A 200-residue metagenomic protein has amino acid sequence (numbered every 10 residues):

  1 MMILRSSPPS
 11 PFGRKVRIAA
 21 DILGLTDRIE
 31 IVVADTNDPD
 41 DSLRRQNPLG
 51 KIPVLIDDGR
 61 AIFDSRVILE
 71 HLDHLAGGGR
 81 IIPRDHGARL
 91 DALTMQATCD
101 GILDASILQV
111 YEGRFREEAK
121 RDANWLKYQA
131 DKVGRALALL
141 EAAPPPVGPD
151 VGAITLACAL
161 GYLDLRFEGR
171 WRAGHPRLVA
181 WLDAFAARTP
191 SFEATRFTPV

Functional and structural regions predicted by a protein language model:
M1-A123: GST-like domain detector, emphasizing the conserved glutathione-binding G-site in the N-terminal thioredoxin-like
S42, D91, N124, R177-W181 (+1 more regions): Exposed alpha-helical structural elements
R45, P83-R84, Y162, G169 (+2 more regions): Generic structural "secondary-structure junction" signal
L69, D73, L93-Q96, L137 (+2 more regions): Non-transmembrane alpha-helical segments in soluble domains of secreted/periplasmic/extracellular proteins
G77, D104, P145, A187-S191: Generic structural signal for secondary-structure transition and capping sites
D85-G87, G148, V200: A short beta-turn/loop motif at secondary-structure boundaries
C99-D183: GST-like fold's C-terminal all-alpha helical module
A173-V200: Long hydrophobic alpha-helical segments typical of transmembrane helices together with their membrane-interfacial
